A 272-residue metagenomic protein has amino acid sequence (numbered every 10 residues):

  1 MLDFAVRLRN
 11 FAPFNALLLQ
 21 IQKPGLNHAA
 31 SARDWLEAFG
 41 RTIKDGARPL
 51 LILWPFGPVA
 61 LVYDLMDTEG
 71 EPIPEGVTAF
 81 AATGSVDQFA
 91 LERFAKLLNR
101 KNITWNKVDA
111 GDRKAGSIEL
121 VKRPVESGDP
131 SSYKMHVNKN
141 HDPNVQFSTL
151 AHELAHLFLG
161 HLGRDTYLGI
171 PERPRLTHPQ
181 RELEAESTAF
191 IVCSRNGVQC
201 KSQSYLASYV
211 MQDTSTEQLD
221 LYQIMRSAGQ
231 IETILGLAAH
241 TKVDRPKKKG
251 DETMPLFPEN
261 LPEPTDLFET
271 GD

Functional and structural regions predicted by a protein language model:
M1-L261, L267: N-terminal accessory/interface modules of nucleic-acid-binding and processing proteins
T270-D272: Short acidic DE-rich linear segments
